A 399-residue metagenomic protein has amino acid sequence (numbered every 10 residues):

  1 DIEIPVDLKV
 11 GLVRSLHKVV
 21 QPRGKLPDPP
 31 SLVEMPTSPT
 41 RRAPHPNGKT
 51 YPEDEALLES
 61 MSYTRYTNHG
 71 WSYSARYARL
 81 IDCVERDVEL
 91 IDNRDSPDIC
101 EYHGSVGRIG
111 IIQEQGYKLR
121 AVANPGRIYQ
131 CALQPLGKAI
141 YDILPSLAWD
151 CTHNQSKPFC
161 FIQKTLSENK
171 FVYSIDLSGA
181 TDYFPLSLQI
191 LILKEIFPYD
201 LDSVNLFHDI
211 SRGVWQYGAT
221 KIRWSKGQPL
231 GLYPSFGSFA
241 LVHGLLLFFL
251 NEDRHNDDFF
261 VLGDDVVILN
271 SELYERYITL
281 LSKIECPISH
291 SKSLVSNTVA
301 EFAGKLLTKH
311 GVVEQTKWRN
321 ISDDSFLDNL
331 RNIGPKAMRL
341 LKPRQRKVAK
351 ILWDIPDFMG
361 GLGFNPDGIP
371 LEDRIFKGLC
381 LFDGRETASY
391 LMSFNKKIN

Functional and structural regions predicted by a protein language model:
D1-N399: Viral RNA-dependent RNA polymerase
